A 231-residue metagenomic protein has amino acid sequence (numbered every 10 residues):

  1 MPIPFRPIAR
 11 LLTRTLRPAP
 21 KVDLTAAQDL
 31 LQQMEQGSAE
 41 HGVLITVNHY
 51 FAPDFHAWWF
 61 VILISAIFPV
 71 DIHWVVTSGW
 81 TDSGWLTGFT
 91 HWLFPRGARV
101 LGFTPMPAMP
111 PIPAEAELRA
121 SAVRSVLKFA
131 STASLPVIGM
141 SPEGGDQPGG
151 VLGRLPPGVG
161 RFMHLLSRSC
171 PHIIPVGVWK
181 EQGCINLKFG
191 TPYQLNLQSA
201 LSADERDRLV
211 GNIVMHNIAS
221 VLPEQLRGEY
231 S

Functional and structural regions predicted by a protein language model:
M1-K21, S83-M106, A120: Alpha-helical membrane-targeting segments
A9-T13, V61-S65, P95, L127 (+1 more regions): Short amphipathic alpha-helical segments and helix-helix/interface helices
R14-G42: A short, well-structured juxtamembrane/interface segment
L16-T25, P113-L118, G150-V151: Short, flexible loop segments at the rims of nucleotide/cofactor-binding pockets, characterized by
T25-A27, T77, A108-M109, V176: Conserved beta-strand termini and adjacent loop/short-helix elements that scaffold enzyme active sites in alpha/beta
A26, V47, V76, F189-T191: Pocket-edge structural micro-motifs
G37-A114: Catalytic core of membrane glycerolipid acyltransferases/transacylases, capturing the structured, soluble-facing
E115-S231: Non-catalytic C-terminal accessory region of glycerolipid acyltransferases and related lyso-lipid remodeling enzymes
